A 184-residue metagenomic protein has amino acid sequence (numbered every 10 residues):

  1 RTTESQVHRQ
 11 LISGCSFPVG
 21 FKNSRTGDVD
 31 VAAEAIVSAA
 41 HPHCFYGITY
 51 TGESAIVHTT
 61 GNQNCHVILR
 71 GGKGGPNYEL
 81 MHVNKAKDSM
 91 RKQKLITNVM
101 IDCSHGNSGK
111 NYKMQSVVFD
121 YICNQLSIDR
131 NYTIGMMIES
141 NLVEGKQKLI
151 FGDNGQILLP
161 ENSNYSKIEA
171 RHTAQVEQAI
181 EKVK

Functional and structural regions predicted by a protein language model:
R1-Y78, H82-V83, H105-G106, K110-Y121 (+4 more regions): Active-site-facing alpha/beta catalytic cores
G14-P18, S89, Q125-D129, K182-V183: Change "in soluble alpha/beta enzymes" to "in soluble alpha/beta proteins
A86-K94: Redox- and metal-dependent alpha/beta enzyme cores, enriched for Fe-S-associated oxidoreductases and cofactor-handling
I101: Conserved, mostly hydrophobic/aromatic
M136-M137: Short internal beta-strands
K167-K184: A cross-taxonomic marker for long C-terminal extensions/tails that follow the last structured domain
